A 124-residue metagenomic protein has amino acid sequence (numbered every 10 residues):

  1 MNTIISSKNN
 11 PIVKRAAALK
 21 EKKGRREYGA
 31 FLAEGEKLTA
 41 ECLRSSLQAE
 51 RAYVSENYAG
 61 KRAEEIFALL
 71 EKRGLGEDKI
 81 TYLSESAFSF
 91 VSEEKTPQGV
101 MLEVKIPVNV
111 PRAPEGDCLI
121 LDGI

Functional and structural regions predicted by a protein language model:
M1-L69: Boundary-proximal intrinsically disordered activation/regulatory segments immediately upstream of a helical core
I4-I5, S55, G76, V110-R112: Short, solvent-exposed coil/turn linker segments
K22-K23, K72, V91-E94, N109-A113: Short secondary-structure boundary/capping segments
R25-R26, L47, R73-G76, K95-P97: A generic structural signal for short, non-catalytic loop/turn and secondary-structure boundary residues
G29-A30, E50-A52, D78-T81, Q98-L102 (+1 more regions): Structural motif
K37, R44, L75, T81 (+1 more regions): RNA substrate-binding interface of SAM-dependent RNA methyltransferases
I66-E93: A glycine-rich helix N-cap at a beta->alpha junction
S86-V91, G99-P111: Short, charged beta->alpha transition segments
